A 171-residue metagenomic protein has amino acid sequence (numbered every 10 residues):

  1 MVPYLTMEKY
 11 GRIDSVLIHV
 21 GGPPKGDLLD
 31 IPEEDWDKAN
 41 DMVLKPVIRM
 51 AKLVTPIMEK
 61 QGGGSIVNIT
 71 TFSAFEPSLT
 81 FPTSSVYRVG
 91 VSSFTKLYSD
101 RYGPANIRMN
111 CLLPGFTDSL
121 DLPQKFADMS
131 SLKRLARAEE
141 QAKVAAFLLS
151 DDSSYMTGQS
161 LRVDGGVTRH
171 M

Functional and structural regions predicted by a protein language model:
R12-D14, M58-T70, P104-I107, Q159: Active-site loop of short-chain dehydrogenase/reductase
D27-L28, D35-N40, F126: Substrate-binding pocket helix/loop in short-chain dehydrogenase/reductase
A51-K52, K96: A short, exposed helix-loop element centered on a Lys and neighboring polar residues
P56, D100-P104, S154: Alpha-helical segment proximal to the catalytic Tyr-Lys
V67-G90, T95-P104, F116: Catalytic loop of short-chain dehydrogenase/reductase
E76, A146, T157-M171: Short C-terminal tail/terminal secondary-structure segment of NAD(P)H-dependent dehydrogenase/reductase domains
S130-Q141, D152: A conserved structural motif in NAD(P)-dependent oxidoreductases
